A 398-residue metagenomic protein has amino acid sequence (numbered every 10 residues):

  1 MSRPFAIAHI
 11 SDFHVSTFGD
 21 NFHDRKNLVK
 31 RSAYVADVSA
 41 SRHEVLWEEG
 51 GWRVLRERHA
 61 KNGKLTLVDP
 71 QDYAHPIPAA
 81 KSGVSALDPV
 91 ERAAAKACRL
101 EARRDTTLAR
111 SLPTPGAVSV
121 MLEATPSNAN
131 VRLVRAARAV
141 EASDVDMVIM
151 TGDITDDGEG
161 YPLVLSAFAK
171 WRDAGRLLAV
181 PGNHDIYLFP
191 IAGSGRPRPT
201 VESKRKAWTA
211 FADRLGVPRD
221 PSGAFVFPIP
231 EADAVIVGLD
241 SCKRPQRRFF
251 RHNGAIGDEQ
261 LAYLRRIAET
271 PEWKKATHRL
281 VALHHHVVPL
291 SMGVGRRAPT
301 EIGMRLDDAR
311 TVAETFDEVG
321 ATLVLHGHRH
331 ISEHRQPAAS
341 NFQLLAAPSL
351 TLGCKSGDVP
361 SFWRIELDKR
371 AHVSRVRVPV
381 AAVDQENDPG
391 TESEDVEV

Functional and structural regions predicted by a protein language model:
M1-A8, V226-G238, P337-Q343: Beta-strand-turn-beta hairpins that frame and shape the catalytic cleft of phosphate-ester-processing enzymes
M1-L163: N-terminal active-site segment of His-dependent metallophosphoesterases
H9-S11, M147-D153, L178-N183, L280-L283 (+2 more regions): Active-site neighborhood of phospho(di)ester-bond hydrolases with catalytic His/Asp-centered motifs
H14-F18, T155-E159, P181-I191, R244-F249 (+3 more regions): Active-site environment of divalent metal-dependent phosphoester hydrolases
S119-M121, Q246-A255, P271-T322: Active-site-proximal segments of metal-dependent phosphoesterases and phosphodiesterases across multiple
P162-Y263, E269-E272, W363-R364: Extended active-site neighborhood of metal-dependent phosphoesterases/phosphodiesterases
A169, A298-R370: Conserved beta-sheet core of the metallophosphoesterase superfamily
L367-V398: A short C-terminal boundary segment appended to hydrolase-like catalytic domains
